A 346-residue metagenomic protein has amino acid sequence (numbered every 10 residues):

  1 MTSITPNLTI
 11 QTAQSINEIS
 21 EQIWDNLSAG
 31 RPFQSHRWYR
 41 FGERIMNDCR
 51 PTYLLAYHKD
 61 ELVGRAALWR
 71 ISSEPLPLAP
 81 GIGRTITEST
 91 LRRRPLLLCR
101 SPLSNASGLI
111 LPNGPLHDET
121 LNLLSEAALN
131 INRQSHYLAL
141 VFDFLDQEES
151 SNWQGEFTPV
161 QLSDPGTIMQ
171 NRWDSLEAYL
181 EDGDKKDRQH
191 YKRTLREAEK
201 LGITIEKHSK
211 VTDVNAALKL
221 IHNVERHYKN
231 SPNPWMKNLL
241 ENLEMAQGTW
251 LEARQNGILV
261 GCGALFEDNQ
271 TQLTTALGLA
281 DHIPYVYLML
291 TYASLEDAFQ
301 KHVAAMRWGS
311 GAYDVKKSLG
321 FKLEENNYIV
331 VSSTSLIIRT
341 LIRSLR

Functional and structural regions predicted by a protein language model:
T2-L8, W153-D182, Q255, K301-R346: Active-site/acyl-donor-binding loops of N-acyltransferases
T5-K59, V63-G83, L138-I283: A conserved beta-strand-loop-helix scaffold within acyl/acetyltransferase catalytic domains
R50-P51, S73-T158, N269-E325: Acyl-donor binding region in acyl/amide transferases
R84-T85, L201, K237-L239, L295 (+3 more regions): Juxtamembrane/interface motifs at transmembrane-helix termini
